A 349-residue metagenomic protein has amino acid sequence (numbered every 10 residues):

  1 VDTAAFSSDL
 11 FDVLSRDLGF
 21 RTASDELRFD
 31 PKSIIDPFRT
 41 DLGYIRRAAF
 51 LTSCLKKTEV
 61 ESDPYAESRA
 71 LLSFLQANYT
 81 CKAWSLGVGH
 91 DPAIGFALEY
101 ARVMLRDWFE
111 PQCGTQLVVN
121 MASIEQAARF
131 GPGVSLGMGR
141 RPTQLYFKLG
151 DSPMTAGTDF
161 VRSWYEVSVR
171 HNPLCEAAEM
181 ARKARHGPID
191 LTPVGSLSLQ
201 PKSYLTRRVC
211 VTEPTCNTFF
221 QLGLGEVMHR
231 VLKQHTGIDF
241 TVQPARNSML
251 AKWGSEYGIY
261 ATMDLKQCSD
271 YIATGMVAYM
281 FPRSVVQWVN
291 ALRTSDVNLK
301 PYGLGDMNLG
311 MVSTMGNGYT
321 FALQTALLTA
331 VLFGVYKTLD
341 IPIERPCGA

Functional and structural regions predicted by a protein language model:
V1-S198: Non-catalytic, polymerase-adjacent accessory regions of viral genome-replication enzymes
V1-S33, S163-A349: Core nucleotidyl-transferase/polymerase catalytic module
